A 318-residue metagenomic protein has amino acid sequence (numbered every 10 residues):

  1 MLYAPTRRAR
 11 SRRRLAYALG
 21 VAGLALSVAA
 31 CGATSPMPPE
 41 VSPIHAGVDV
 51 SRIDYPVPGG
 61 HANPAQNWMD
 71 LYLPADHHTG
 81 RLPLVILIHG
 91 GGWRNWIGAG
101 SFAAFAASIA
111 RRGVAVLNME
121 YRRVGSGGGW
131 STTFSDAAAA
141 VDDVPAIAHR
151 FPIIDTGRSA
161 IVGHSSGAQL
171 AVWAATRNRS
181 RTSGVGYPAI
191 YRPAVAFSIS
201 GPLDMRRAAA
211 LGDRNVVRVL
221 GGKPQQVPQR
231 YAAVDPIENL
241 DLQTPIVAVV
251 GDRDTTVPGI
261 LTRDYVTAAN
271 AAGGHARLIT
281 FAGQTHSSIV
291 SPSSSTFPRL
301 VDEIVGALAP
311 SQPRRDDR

Functional and structural regions predicted by a protein language model:
P36-T79: N-terminal cap/lid segment of alpha/beta-hydrolase-fold proteins
S42-H45, R206-E238: Mobile cap/lid helix-loop segments that gate and shape the active-site cleft of serine hydrolases
A99-L117: Short amphipathic alpha-helix adjacent to the substrate-entry channel of hydrolases
G128-H149: Alpha/beta-hydrolase active-site loop
D142-A210: Primarily recognizes the serine-hydrolase "nucleophile elbow" in alpha/beta-hydrolase and SGNH/GDSL folds
A248-V250, D254: Short beta-strand/loop motif that positions the catalytic acidic residue of the alpha/beta-hydrolase fold
V249, R263-R318: C-terminal catalytic histidine-bearing segment of alpha/beta-hydrolase fold enzymes
T255-L261: Conserved alpha/beta-hydrolase "acid-adjacent" motif
